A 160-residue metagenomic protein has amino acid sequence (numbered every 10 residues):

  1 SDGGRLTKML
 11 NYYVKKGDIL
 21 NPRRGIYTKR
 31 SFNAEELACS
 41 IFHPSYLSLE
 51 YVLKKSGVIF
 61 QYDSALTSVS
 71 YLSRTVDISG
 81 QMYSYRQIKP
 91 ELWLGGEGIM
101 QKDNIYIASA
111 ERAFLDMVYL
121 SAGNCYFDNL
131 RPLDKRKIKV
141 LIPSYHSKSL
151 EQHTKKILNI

Functional and structural regions predicted by a protein language model:
S1-Y46: Short beta-edge/loop segments at beta->alpha junctions of small alpha/beta modules that act as binding/recognition
D18, G57, Y119, G123: Hydrophobic/aromatic-lined pockets within catalytic cores
N33, K89, V118: A broadly conserved detector of short glycine/acidic/proline-rich loop/turn motifs that flank catalytic sites and bind
V58-E111: Exposed, interaction-prone assembly regions rather than primary DNA-binding/catalytic cores
G96-I160: Hydrophobic alpha-helical interaction segments
